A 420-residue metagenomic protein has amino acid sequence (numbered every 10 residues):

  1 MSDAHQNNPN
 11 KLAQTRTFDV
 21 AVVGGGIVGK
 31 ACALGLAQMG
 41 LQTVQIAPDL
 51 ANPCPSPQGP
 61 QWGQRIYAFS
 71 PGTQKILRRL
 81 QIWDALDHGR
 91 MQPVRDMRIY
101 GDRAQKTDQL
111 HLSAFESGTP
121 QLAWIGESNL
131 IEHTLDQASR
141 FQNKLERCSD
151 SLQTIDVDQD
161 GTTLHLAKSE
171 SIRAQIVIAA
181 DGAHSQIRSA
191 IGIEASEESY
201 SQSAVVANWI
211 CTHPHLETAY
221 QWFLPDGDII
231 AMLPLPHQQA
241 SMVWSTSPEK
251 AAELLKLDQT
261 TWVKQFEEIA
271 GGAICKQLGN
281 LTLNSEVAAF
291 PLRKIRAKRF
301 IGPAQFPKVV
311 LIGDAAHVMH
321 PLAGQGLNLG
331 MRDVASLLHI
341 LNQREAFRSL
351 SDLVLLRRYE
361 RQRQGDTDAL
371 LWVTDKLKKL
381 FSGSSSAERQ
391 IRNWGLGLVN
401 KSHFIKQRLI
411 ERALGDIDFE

Functional and structural regions predicted by a protein language model:
H5, H339-E420: C-terminal helical "tail/cap" subdomain of flavin- and related membrane-associated enzymes
T15-T17, L86-A190, E198-V206, E420: Conserved N-terminal helical subregion
F18-Q45: N-terminal Rossmann-like FAD-binding beta1-loop-alpha1 element of flavoenzymes
V28, A51, H184: Conserved Rossmann-like nucleotide-cofactor binding loop
A37-W62: Glycine-rich FAD pyrophosphate-binding loop
Q61-G101: N-terminal FAD cofactor-binding segment of flavoenzymes
L77, G161, E170, I176-V287 (+2 more regions): Conserved FAD-binding catalytic core of PHBH/FMO-like flavoproteins
A252-S351: FAD/FMN-dependent oxidoreductases across multiple families
